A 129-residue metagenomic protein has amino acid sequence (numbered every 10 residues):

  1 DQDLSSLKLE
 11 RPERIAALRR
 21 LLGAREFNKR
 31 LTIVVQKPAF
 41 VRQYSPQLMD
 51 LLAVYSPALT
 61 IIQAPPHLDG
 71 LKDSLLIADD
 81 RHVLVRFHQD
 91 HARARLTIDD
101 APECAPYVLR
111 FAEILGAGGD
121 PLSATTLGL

Functional and structural regions predicted by a protein language model:
D1, K29-V35, Q63, L115 (+2 more regions): Long, hydrophobic, amphipathic alpha-helical segments used as structural scaffolds
D1-V54: Primarily the HKD phosphodiesterase
G23, P38, P46, P57 (+3 more regions): Proline-rich intrinsically disordered, low-complexity coils
I33, K37, D50, H67 (+3 more regions): A sequence-level detector of short, solvent-exposed, charge-rich linear segments
R42-S56, P66-L71, L76-I77: Amphipathic, Lys/Arg-enriched alpha-helical "gate/interface" segment within cytosolic domains that mediates
L51-A58, V83, I114-A117: Mid-sequence acidic-hydrophobic segments that form the walls of catalytic/ligand-binding cavities or oligomerization
T60-C104: HKD (HxKxxxxD) catalytic microenvironment of the phospholipase D
F87-L129: Signature of lipid phosphatidyltransferase scaffolds
